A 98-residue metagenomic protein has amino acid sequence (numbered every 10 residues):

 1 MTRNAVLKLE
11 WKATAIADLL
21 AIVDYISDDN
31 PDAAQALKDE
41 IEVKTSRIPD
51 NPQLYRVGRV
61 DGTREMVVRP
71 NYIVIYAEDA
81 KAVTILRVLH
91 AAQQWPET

Functional and structural regions predicted by a protein language model:
M1-A36: Arg/Lys-rich, positively charged N-terminal/basic patches that mediate binding to nucleic acids
A17, A21, V43-S46, D50: Generic recognition of well-ordered alpha-helical segments within structured catalytic/regulatory domains
A33-A36, E40, G58: Alpha-helix N-cap and coil->helix boundary residues
V43, D50-K81: Basic/aromatic recognition patch in beta-strand/loop cores that engages polyanionic ligands
Y72-I73, A77-T98: Enriched for short, Lys/Arg-rich terminal
